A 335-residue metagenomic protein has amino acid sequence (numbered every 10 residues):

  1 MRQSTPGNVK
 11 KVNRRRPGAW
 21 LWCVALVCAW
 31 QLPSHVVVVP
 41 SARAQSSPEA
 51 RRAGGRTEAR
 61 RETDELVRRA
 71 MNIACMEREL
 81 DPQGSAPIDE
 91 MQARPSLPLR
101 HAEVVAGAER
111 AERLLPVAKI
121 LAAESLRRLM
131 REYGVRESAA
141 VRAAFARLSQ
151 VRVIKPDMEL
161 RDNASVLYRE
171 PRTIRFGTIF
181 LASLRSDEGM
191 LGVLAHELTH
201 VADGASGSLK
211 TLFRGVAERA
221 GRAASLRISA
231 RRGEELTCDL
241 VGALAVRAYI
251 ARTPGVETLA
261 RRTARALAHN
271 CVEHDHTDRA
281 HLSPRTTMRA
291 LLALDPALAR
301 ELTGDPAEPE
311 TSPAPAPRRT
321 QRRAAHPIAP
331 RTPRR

Functional and structural regions predicted by a protein language model:
M1-R16: N-terminal secretory signal peptides that target proteins for export/translocation
L21, Q45-I120, E124-R127, A143-D157 (+6 more regions): C-terminal capping/extension segments of zinc metalloprotease domains
W22-S34: Bacterial N-terminal signal peptides
Q31-S47: Signal peptide processing junction and immediate N-terminal pro/mature segment of secreted/exported proteins
T178-G192: Short pre-active-site segment immediately N-terminal to the catalytic Zn-binding motif
E188, L198-R214, I250: Catalytic Zn2+-binding segment of zinc metalloproteases
L194-D203, T237, V241: Active-site His/Glu-centered metal-binding helix of metallohydrolases
A205-R231: Post-HEXXH active-site segment of zinc metalloproteases
